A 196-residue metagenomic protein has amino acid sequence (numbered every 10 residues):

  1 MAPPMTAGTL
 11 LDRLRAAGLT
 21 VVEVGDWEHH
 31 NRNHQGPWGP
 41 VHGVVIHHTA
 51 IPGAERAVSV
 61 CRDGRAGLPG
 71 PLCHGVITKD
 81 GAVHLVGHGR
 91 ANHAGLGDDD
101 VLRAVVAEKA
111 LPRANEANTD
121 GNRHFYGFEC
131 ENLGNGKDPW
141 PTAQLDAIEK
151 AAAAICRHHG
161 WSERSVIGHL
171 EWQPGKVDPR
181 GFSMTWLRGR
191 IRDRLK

Functional and structural regions predicted by a protein language model:
M1-G121: N-terminal catalytic cores of peptidoglycan-degrading enzymes
M1-V21, H34-W38, E116-K196: Basic/polar, cationic surfaces and motifs that engage anionic cell-wall and phosphate/carboxylate ligands
